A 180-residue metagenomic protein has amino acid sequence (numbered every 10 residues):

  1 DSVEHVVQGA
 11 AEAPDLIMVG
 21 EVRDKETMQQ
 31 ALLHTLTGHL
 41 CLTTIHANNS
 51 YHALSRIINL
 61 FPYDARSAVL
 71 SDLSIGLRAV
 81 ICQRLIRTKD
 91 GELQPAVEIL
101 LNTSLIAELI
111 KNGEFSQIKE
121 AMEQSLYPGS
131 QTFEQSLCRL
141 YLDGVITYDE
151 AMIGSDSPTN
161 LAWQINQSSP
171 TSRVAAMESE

Functional and structural regions predicted by a protein language model:
D1-E180: Short, flexible helix-loop junctions that flank or precede catalytic/ligand sites
